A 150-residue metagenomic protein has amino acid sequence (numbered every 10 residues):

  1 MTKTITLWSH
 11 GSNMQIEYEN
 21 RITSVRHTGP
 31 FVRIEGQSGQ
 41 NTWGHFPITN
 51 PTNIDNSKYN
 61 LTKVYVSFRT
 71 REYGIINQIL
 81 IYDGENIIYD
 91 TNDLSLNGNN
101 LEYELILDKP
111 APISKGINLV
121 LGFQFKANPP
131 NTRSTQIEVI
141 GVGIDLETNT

Functional and structural regions predicted by a protein language model:
M1-Q40, G143, T150: Glycan-recognition and processing domains
I34-K58: Short beta-strands within extracellular/lumenal beta-sheet-rich domains
T42-G44, E72-N77: Short beta-strand/loop motifs in extracellular/secreted proteins, especially within beta-sandwich accessory domains
N56-R71: A short beta-strand element within beta-rich, extracytoplasmic domains of secreted/secretory-pathway proteins
G74-N86: Short, surface-exposed beta-strand/strand-loop-strand elements in extracellular ectodomains
I88-A111: Extracellular carbohydrate recognition and processing domains and analogous Trp-centered ligand-binding platforms
Y103-P130: Cysteine-clustered segments with highest specificity for TGF-beta superfamily mature ligands
G122-T150: Exposed low-complexity, polar/acidic, P/S/T/G-rich flexible segments that act as propeptides, protease-susceptible
